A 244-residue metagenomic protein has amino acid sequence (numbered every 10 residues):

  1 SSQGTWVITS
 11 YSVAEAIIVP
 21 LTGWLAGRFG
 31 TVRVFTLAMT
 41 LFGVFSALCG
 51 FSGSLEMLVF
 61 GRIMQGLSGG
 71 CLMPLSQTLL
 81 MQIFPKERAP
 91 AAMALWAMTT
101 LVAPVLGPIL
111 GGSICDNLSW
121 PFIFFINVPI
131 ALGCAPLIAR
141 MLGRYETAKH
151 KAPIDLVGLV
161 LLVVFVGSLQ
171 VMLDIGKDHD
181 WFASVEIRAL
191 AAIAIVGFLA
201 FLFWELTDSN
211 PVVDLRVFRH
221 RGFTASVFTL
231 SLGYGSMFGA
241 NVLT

Functional and structural regions predicted by a protein language model:
S1-I17, S54-F60: Extracellular/periplasmic helix-loop-helix junction of adjacent transmembrane segments in MFS-like secondary
S1-T5, S68, A94, S184-I187: Small-residue hotspots at the loop-to-helix junctions and early N-terminal turns of transmembrane alpha-helices
V7-S10, L21-G23, V32-F35, M39 (+6 more regions): 12-transmembrane solute porter fold
Y11, L41, F45, M57 (+5 more regions): Hydrophobic transmembrane alpha-helices of multi-pass secondary transporters, especially the MFS 12-helix bundle
A14, F165, D174-D178, G233-N241: Conserved extracellular-gate-facing transmembrane-helix segments in secondary transporters
V19, G23-V157: Helix-loop-helix hairpins in multi-pass membrane proteins, especially solute transporters
A26, L79-L80, I114, L142 (+4 more regions): Hydrophobic alpha-helical interface/terminus motif in multipass membrane transporters
V128-T147, V163-I175, I193-D208: C-terminal membrane-cytosol helix-exit motif in multi-pass small-molecule transporters
